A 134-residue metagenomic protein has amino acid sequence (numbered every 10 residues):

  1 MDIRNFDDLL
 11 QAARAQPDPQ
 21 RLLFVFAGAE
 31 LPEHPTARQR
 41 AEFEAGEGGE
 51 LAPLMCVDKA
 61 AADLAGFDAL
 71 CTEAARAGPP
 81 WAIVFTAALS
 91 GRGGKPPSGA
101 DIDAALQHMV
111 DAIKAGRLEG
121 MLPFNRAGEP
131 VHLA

Functional and structural regions predicted by a protein language model:
M1-E42: N-terminal, charge-rich interaction modules
I3, F43-E47, L64, A112: Structural boundary/hinge residues at secondary-structure and domain interfaces
P19-L22, P80-I83, E119-G120: Short, surface-exposed beta-edge/turn micro-motifs
V25-P32, A87-R92, A127: Short, flexible beta-strand-to-coil junctions
E47-L64: Acidic/glycine-enriched edge-of-secondary-structure segments
K59-A75, P130-L133: Intrinsic, low-complexity N-terminal interaction/targeting segments
C71-I113: Amphipathic protein-protein interaction modules
I113-G116, L122-A134: Glycine-rich, aromatic-bearing surface loops/beta-hairpins
